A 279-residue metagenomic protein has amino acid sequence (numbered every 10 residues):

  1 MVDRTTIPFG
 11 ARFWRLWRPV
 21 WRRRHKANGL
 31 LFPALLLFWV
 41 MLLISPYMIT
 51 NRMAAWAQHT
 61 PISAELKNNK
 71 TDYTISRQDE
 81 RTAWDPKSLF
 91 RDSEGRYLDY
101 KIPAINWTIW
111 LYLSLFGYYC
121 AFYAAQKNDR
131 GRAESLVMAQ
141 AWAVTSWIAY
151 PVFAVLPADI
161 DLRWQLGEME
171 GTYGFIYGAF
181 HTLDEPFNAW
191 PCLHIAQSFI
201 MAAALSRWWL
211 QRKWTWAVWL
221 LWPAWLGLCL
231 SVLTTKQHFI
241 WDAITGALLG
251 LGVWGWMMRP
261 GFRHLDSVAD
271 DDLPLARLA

Functional and structural regions predicted by a protein language model:
V2-Y119: N-terminal transmembrane-helix/juxtamembrane module of multi-pass inner/ER membrane proteins
M41, L111-Y118, A196, I200 (+1 more regions): Membrane-embedded alpha-helical segments of multi-pass membrane proteins, especially the transmembrane helices
I44-P46, S146-V152, P223-T234: Aromatic-anchored segments of alpha-helical transmembrane domains
N51-L89, N128-W216, M257, F262-A279: Membrane-interface loops
G95-D99, Y118-F122, I200-A204, P223-S231: Hydrophobic, membrane-inserted alpha-helices
S114-A133: Internal transmembrane alpha-helix with an interfacial aromatic "cap," most often the third helix
I160, W164-G167, E185-A189, G227-V253: Interfacial helix-loop-helix junctions of multi-pass membrane proteins
K213-L226: Short hydrophobic alpha-helices at membrane interfaces in multi-pass membrane enzymes
